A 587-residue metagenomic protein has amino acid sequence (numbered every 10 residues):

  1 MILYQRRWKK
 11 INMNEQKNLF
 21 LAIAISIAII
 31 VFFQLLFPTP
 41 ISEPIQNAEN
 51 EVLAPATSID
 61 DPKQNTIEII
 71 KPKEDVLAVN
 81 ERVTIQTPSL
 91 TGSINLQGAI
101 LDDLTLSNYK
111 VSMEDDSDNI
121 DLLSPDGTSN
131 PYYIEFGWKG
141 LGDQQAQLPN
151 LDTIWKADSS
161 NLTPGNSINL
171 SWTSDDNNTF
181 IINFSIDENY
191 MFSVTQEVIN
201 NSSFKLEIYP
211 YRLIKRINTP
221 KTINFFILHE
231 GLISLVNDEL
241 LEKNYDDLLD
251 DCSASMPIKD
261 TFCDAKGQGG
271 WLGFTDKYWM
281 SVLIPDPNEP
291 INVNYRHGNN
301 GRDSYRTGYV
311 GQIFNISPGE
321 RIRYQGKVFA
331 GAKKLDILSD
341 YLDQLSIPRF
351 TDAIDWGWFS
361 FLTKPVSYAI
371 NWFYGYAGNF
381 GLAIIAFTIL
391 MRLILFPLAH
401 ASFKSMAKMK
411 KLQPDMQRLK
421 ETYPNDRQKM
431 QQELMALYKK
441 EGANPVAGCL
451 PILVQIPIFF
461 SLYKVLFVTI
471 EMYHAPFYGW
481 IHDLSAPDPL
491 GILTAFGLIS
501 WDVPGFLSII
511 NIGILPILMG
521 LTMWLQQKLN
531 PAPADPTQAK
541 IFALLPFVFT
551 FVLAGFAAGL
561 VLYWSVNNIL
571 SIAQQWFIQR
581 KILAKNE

Functional and structural regions predicted by a protein language model:
I2-L53, I94, Q196-E197, Y209-F226 (+3 more regions): Helix-loop-helix
Q5, P55, N150-T153: Generic detector of low-complexity/intrinsically disordered segments and short hydrophobic N-terminal stretches
R6, F20, E49-V52, P62-K63 (+6 more regions): Intrinsic disorder/low-complexity detector
N14-K17, E74-D75, A157-S160: Aromatic/His-enriched, Gly/Pro-containing loop or helix-boundary segments that lie immediately adjacent to catalytic
S26, L35-L122: Juxtamembrane extramembrane loops of integral membrane proteins
Q64-E81, P88, Q268, N300 (+4 more regions): Non-transmembrane, membrane-proximal soluble domains of secreted or membrane proteins
N65-E68, K73, P164-S167, N178-T179 (+2 more regions): Generic structural signal for short, solvent-exposed loop/turn connectors between secondary structure elements
R82, Q86-P348: Soluble non-transmembrane domains of integral membrane proteins
